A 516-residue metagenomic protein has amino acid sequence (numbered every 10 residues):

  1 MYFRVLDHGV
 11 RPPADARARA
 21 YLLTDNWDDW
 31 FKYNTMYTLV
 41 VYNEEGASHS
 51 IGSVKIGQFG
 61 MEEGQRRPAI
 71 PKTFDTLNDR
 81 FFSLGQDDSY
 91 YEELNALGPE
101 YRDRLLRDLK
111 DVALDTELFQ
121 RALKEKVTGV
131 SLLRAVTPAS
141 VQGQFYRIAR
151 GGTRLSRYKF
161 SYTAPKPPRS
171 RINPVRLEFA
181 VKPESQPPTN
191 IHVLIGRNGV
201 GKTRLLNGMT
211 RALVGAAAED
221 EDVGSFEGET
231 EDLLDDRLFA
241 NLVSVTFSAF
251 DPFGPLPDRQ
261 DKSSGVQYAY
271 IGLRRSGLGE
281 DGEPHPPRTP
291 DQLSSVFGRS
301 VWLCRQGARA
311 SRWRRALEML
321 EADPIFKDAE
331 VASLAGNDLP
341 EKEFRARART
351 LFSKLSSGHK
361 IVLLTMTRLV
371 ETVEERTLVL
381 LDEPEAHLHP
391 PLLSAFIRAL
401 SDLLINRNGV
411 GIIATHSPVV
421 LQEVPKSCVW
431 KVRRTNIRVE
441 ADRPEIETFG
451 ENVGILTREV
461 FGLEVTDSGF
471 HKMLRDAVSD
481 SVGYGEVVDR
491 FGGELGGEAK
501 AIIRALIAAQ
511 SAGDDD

Functional and structural regions predicted by a protein language model:
M1-T153: Long, basic/Gly/Ser/Thr-rich N-terminal segments that mediate initial subcellular attachment or targeting
L22, L39, F160-Y162, R176-F179 (+7 more regions): Generic structural hydrophobic/aromatic packing signal, biased to beta-strands
V40-G46, T163-P167, A509-A512: Short, flexible beta-strand-to-coil junctions
G52, Q58-M61, W302-L303, L392 (+1 more regions): Intrinsic structural disorder/low-complexity segments
K55-E63, R67-T73, N78-Y91, N95 (+3 more regions): ABC ATPase nucleotide-binding domain signature region
E117-Q186, D236, A249-P257, S264 (+3 more regions): Extended helical coiled-coil dimerization/tether regions that scaffold and oligomerize large DNA-maintenance assemblies
S170-L233, E341-M473: Switch/communication elements of ASCE P-loop NTPase nucleotide-binding domains
P284-K327, A332, D402, V419-Q422 (+1 more regions): RecA-like P-loop NTPase motor core
